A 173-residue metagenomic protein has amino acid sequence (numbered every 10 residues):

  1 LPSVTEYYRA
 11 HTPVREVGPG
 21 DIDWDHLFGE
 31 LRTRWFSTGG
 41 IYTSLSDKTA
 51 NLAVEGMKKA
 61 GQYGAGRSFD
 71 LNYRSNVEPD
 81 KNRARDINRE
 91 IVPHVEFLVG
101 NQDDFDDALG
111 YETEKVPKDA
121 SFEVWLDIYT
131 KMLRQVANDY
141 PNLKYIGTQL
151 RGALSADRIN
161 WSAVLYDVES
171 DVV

Functional and structural regions predicted by a protein language model:
L1-T43, F69: Conserved N-terminal subdomain of the carbohydrate kinase-like
A10, I41, N72-N76, D103 (+1 more regions): Active-site beta-loop-alpha junctions enriched in small/polar residues
T12-E16, L45-S46, R74-P79, F122-W125: Short, flexible loop segments at the rims of nucleotide/cofactor-binding pockets, characterized by
R15-E16, S44-L45, D107, L154-S155: Short glycine-rich, flexible loops that bind phosphorylated cofactors or substrates
E16-W24, N51-E55, K81-I87, D127-K131: Active-site glycine-rich loop that binds ribose-phosphate moieties when present
Y42-N51, L109-G110, V116: Glycine/threonine-rich flexible loop motifs
V54-G61, R67, A137: Surface-exposed amphipathic alpha-helices with a cationic face
Y63, V77-S170: Conserved phosphate/ATP/ADP-binding segment of small-molecule kinases
